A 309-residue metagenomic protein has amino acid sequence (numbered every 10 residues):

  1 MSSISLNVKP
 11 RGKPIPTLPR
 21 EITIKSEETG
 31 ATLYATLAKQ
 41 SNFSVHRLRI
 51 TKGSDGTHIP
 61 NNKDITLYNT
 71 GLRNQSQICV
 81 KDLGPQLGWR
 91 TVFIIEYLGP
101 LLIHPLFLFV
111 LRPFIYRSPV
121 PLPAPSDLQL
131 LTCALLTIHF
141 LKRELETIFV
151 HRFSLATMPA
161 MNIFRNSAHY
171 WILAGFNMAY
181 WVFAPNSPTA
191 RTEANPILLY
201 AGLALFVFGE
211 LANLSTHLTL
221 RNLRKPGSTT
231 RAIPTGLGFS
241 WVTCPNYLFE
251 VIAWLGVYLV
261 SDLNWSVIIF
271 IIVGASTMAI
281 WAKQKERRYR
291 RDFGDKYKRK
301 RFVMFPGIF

Functional and structural regions predicted by a protein language model:
K13, A35-A38, L106, P188-S215 (+1 more regions): Hydrophobic transmembrane alpha-helices
K13-T32, I59-N62: Short, contiguous acidic and Ser/Thr-rich linear segments
T23-I50, Q75: Short amphipathic, charge-patterned alpha-helical segments
D55-K81: Eukaryotic mixed-charge, acidic/polar low-complexity intrinsically disordered regions
S76-G88, S118-D127, T189-L199, I233-T235: Juxtamembrane membrane-interface segments at transmembrane-helix boundaries in membrane proteins
V80-V92, E144-F164, N222-I233, G238: Helix-loop boundary elements of multi-pass alpha-helical membrane proteins
L87-H104, P125-H139, T157-A174, E193-F206 (+2 more regions): Transmembrane alpha-helices of multi-pass eukaryotic membrane proteins
L108-Y116, Q129, T137-P159, G175-N186: Internal transmembrane alpha-helix with an interfacial aromatic "cap," most often the third helix
